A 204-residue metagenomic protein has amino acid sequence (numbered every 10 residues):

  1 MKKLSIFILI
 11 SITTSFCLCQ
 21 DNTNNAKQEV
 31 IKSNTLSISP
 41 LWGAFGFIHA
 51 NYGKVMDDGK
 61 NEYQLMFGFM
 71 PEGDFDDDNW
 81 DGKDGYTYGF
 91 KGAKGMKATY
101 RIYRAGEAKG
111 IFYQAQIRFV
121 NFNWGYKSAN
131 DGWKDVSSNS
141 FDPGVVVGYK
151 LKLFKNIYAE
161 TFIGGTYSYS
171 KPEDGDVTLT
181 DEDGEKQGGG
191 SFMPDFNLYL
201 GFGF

Functional and structural regions predicted by a protein language model:
M1-I31: Cleavable N-terminal export/targeting peptides
E29-I31, L41-F45, T87-A93, K134-D142 (+1 more regions): Transmembrane beta-barrel outer-membrane domains
T35-N51, V55, M70, E107 (+1 more regions): Solvent-exposed loop/turn segments connecting transmembrane beta-strands in outer-membrane beta-barrel proteins
G53-T161, F202: Gram-negative (and chloroplast) outer-membrane scaffold detector with strong preference for beta-barrel transmembrane
W80-D84, D176-D183: Solvent-exposed loop segments that connect transmembrane elements
F162-T166: Internal, hydrophobic beta-strand segments that form the core of beta-sheet-rich folds
P172, E182-G189: A short acidic/glycine-rich loop-to-helix N-cap element
G190-F204: Outer-membrane beta-barrel "beta-signal"
